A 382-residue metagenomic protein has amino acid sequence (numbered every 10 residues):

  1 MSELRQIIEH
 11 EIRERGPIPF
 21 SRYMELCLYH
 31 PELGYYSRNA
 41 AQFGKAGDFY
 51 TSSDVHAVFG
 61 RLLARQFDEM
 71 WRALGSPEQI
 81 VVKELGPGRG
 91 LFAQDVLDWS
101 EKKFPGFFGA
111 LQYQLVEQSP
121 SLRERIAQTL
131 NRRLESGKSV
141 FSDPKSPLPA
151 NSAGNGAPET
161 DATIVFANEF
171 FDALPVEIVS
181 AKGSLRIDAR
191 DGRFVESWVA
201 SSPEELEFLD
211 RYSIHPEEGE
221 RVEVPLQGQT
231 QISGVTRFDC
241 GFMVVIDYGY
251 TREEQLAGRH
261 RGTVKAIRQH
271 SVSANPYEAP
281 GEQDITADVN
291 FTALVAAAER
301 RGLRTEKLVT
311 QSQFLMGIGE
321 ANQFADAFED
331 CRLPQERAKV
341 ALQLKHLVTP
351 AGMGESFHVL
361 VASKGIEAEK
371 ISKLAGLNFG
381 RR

Functional and structural regions predicted by a protein language model:
M1-L85, R89-N155, E159-T163, V179 (+4 more regions): Rossmann-like AdoMet
I18, A57, R61, P203 (+2 more regions): Alpha-helix N-cap/helix-start motif at coil-to-helix transitions, marked by capping-box chemistry
P31-E32, N39, K45-A46, P175 (+4 more regions): Glycine-rich, flexible loop/turn motifs
V81-L85, A162, F170, T236 (+2 more regions): Hydrophobic, aliphatic-enriched repeat segments that assemble into extended interaction scaffolds in large eukaryotic
L85, Q118, F170-A173, Y248: Generic detector of well-ordered alpha-helical packing
P120, S146, F171, Y250 (+1 more regions): Short, glycine/acidic-enriched loop or turn micro-motifs at the edges of active sites
I164-S213, G258-R268: A mobile, often basic/glycine-rich helix-loop segment that functions as the active-site lid/recognition loop
F208-R382: Long, Lys/Arg- and hydrophobic-enriched amphipathic alpha-helices
